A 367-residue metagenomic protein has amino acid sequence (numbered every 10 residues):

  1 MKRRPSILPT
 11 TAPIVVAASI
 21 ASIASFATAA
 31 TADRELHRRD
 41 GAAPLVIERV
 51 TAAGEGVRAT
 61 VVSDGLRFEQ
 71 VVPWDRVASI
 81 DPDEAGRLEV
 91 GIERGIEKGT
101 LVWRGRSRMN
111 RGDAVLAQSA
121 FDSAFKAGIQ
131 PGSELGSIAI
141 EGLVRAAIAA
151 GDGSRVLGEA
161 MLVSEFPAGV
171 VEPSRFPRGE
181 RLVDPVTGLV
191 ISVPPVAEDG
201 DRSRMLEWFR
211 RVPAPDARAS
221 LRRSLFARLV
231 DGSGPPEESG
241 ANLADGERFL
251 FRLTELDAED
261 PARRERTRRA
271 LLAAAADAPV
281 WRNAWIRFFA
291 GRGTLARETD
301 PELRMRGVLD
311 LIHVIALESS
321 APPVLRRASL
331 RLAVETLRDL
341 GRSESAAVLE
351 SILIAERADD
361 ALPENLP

Functional and structural regions predicted by a protein language model:
M1-P9: N-terminal secretory signal peptides that target proteins for export/translocation
T11-S25: Bacterial N-terminal signal peptides
T28-R211, S224, F251-P261, E265-R306 (+1 more regions): Compositionally biased alpha-helical segments
A149, A296, L317, D339 (+2 more regions): Alpha-solenoid helical repeat scaffolds
L157-G169, L311-H313, S343-D360: TPR/TPR-like (Sel1-like) alpha-helical repeat modules
H313-E344, V348: Extended alpha-helical scaffolding segments
L366-P367: Short, solvent-exposed mixed-charge patches
